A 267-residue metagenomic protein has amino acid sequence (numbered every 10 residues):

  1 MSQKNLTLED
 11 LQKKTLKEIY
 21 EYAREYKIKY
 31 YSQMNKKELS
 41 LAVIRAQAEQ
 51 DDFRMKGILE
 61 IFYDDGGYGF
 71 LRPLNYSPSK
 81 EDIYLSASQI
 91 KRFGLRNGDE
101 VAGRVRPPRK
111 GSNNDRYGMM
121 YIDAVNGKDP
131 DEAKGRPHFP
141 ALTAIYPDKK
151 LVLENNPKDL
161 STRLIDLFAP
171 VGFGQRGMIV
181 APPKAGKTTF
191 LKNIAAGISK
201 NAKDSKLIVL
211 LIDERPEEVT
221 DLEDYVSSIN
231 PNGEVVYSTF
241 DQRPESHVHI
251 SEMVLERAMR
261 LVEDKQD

Functional and structural regions predicted by a protein language model:
M1-D51: Basic helix-extension-helix modules of the SAP/HeH family
N5, E9-K13, K29-K37, G111-R116 (+4 more regions): Conserved phosphate/pyrophosphate-binding and hydrolysis machinery centered on Walker-type P-loop NTPases, extending
I19, L39, G69, S86 (+4 more regions): Residue-level signature of catalytic and energy-coupling elements of molecular machines, predominantly ATP/GTP-dependent
S32, K37-A133: N-terminal "pre-motor" subdomain/linker immediately upstream of P-loop NTPase catalytic cores
F53-M55, L160-L164, V254-M259: Phosphate-interacting basic helix/loop segments used at nucleotide- and nucleic-acid interfaces
V105-K110, M120-R163: Phosphate-binding P-loop/Walker A region and its immediate neighborhood
A144-Y146, K150-S251: Phosphate-binding glycine-rich loops and their immediate beta-loop-alpha structural context
S246-D267: Phosphate-binding/switch loop-helix module in NTP-utilizing enzymes
